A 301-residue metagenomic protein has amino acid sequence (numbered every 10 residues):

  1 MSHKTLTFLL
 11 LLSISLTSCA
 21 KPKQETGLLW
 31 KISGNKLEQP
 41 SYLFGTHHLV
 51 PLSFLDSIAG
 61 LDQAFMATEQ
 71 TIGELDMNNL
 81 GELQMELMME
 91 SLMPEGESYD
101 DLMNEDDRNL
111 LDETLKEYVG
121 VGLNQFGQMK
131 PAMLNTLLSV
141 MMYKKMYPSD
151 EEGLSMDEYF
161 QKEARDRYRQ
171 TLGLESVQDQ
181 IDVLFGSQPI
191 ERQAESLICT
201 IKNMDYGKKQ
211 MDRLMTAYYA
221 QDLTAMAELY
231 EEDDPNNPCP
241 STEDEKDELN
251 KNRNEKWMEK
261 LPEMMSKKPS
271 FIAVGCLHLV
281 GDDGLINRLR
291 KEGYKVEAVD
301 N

Functional and structural regions predicted by a protein language model:
M1-S2: N-terminal secretory signal peptides that target proteins for export/translocation
T5-I14: Sec-dependent N-terminal signal peptides
T17-S18: C-terminal motif of bacterial Sec signal peptides marking the signal peptidase cleavage site
P22, F54, G153, N250-N254: A conditional alpha-helix N-cap/helix-loop micro-motif detector
K23-N35: Short N-terminal segments immediately surrounding and downstream of signal-peptide cleavage
G27, D56, K256: Short, conserved clusters of charged catalytic residues that mark active-site and nucleotide-handling motifs
I32-Y42, H47-S241, E245: Structured, acidic catalytic/metal-binding patches in enzyme active sites
C239-N301: A cross-kingdom marker for long, charged
